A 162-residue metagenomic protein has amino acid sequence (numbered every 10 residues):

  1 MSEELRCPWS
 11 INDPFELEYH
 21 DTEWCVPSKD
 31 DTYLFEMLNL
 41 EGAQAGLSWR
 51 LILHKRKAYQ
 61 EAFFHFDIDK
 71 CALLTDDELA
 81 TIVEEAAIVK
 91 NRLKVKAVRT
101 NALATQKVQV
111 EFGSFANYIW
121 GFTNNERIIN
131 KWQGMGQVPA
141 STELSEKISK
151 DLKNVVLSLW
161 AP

Functional and structural regions predicted by a protein language model:
M1-P162: HhH-family (HhH-GPD) DNA N-glycosylase catalytic core used in base-excision repair
